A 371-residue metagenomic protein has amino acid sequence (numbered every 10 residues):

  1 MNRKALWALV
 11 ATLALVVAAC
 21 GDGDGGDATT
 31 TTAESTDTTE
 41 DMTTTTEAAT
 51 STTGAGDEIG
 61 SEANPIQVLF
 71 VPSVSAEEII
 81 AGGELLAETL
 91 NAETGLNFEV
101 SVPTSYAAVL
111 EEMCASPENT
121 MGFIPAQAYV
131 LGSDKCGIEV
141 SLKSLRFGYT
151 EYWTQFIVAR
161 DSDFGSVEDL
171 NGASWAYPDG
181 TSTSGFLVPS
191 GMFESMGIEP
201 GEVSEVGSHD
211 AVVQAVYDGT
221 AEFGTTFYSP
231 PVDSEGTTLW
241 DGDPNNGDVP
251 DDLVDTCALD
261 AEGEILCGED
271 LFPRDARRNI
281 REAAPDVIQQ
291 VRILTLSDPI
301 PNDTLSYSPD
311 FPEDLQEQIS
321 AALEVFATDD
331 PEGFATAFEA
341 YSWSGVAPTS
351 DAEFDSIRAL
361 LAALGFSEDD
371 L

Functional and structural regions predicted by a protein language model:
A14-A19: C-terminal motif of bacterial Sec signal peptides marking the signal peptidase cleavage site
G21-T31: Bacterial lipoprotein signal-peptidase II cleavage site
G56-F70, V74-L85, D243-C257, E262-F272 (+2 more regions): An extracytoplasmic/periplasmic, membrane-proximal ligand-sensing/linker region
A63, V68-E93, P103, Q127 (+2 more regions): Bilobed "Venus flytrap"/periplasmic-binding protein-like clamshell domains and structurally analogous long
F70-P72, T104-A107, S116-V130, D134-C136 (+5 more regions): Beta->alpha turn/N-cap motifs
P72, W153-F164, S297-D314: A bilobed periplasmic-binding-protein/Venus flytrap-type ligand-binding module shared by bacterial periplasmic
G137-G148, Q290-L296: A structural signal for short loop-to-beta-strand junctions that line the ligand-binding cleft of periplasmic/secreted
S174, G180-P312: Pocket-lining segment of extracytoplasmic ligand-binding domains
